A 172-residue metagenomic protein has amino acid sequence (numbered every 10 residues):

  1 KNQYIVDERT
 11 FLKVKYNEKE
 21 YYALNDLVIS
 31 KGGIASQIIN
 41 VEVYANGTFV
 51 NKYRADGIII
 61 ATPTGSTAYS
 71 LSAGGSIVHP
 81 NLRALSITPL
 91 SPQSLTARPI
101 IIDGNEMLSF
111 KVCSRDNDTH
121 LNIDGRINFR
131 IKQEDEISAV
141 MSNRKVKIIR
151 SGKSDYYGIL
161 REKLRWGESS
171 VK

Functional and structural regions predicted by a protein language model:
K1-D56: Catalytic core of DAGKc-family lipid kinases
V6, Y53, Y69, Y156-G158 (+1 more regions): Broad hydrophobic/π-residue packing in well-ordered secondary structure
E8-T10, A23, Q37-I39, R54-A55 (+7 more regions): A generic structural signal for well-ordered coil/turn residues at beta-strand boundaries that shape enzyme active-site
Y16, K31, T62-S66, S91 (+1 more regions): Glycine-rich beta-alpha junction loops
Y22-D26, L90-P92, D118-H120: Short Pro/Gly-enriched beta-strand edge/turn motifs at strand-loop
I29-S30, N40, A45-F49, R98-K172: ATP/nucleoside-binding phosphotransfer catalytic cores, i.e., glycine-rich phosphate-binding loops
A35, S66-A68, F129, K145: Glycine-rich nucleotide phosphate-binding loop and flanking beta-alpha elements of Rossmann-like dinucleotide-binding
N51-Y53, I60-T96: Gly/Ser/Thr-rich active-site loops/lids in small-molecule metabolic enzymes that frequently grip phosphoryl groups
